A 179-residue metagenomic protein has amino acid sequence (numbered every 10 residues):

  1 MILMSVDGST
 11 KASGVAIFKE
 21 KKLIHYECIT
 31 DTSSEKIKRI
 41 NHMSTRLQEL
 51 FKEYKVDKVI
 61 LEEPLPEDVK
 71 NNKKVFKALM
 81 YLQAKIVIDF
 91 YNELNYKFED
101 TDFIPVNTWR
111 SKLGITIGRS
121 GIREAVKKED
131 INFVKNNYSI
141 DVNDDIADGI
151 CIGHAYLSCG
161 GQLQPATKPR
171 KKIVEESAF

Functional and structural regions predicted by a protein language model:
M1-F179: Phosphate- and other anionic-substrate recognition elements at nucleic-acid/protein interfaces
